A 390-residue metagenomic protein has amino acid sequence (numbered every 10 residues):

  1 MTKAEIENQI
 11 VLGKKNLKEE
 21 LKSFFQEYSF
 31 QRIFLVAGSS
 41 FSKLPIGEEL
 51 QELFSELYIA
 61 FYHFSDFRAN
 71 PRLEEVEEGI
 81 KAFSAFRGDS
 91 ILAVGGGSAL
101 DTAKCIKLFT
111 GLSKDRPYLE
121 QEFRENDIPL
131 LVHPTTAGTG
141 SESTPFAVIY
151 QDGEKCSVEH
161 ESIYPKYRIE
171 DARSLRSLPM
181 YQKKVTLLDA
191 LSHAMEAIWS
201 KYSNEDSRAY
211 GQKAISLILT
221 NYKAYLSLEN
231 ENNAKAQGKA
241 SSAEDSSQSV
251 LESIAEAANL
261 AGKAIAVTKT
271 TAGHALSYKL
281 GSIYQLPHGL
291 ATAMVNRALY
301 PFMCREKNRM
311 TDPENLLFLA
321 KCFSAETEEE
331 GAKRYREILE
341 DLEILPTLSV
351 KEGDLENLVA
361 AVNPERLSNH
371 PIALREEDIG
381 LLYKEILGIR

Functional and structural regions predicted by a protein language model:
M1-S90: ATP/NTP phosphate-donor binding region
G13, L35, R72, G97 (+9 more regions): Buried hydrophobic positions in well-ordered alpha/beta secondary-structure cores of metabolic enzymes
K18-E20, K43-I46, L73, S98-A103 (+2 more regions): Short glycine/serine/threonine-rich phosphate/pyrophosphate-binding segments that cradle anionic phosphate groups
L50, I80, A99-S113, S143-F146: Short Gly/Thr/Asp-enriched flexible loops that form oxyanion-binding sites at enzyme active sites
G88-K104, T135-S141, I283-L286: Glycine/serine-rich anion-binding loops at beta->alpha junctions that coordinate negatively charged ligand groups
G111-D206, A214, M310-E314: A glycine/threonine-rich phosphate-anchoring loop and its flanking beta-alpha core in nucleotide/phosphate-binding
K201-R334: Active-site segments that bind and position negatively charged phosphate/pyrophosphate groups
F318-R390: C-terminal charged capping/lid subdomain of soluble metabolic enzymes
